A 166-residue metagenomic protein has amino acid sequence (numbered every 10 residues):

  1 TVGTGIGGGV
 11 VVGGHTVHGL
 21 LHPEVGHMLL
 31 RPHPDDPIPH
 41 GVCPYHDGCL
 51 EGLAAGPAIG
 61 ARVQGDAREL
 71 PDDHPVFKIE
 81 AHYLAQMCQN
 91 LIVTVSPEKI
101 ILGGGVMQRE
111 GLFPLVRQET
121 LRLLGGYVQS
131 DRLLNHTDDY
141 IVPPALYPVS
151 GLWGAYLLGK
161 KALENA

Functional and structural regions predicted by a protein language model:
T1-E51: Glycine-rich phosphate-binding loop of actin/hexokinase-like ATP-binding domains
P32-A166: ATP-binding/phosphotransfer module of carbohydrate and carboxylate kinases, centering on a glycine-rich
